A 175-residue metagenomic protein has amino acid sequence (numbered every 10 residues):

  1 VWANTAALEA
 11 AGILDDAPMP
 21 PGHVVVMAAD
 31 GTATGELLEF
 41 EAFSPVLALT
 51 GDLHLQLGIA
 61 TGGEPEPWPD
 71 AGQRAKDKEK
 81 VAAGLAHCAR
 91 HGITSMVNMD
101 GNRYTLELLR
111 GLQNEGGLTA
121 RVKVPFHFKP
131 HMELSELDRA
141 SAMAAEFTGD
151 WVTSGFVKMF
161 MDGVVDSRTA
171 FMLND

Functional and structural regions predicted by a protein language model:
V1-V124, T148-D175: Catalytic pocket of metal/acid-base enzymes, prominently hydrolases
E107-G111, E136-S141: Distinct, well-ordered alpha-helical segments
H127-L134: Short, conserved secondary-structure transition motifs
M143-E146: Carbohydrate-active enzyme catalytic cores, enriched for enzymes that act on polyanionic acidic polysaccharides
